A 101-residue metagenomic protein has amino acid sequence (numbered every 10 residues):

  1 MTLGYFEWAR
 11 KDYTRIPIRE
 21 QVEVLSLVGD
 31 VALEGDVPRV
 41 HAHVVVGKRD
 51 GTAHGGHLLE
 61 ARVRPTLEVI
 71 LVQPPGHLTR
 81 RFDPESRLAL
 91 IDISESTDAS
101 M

Functional and structural regions predicted by a protein language model:
M1-V40, V45-M101: N-terminal intrinsically disordered, cationic/polar leader segments that include organellar targeting peptides
